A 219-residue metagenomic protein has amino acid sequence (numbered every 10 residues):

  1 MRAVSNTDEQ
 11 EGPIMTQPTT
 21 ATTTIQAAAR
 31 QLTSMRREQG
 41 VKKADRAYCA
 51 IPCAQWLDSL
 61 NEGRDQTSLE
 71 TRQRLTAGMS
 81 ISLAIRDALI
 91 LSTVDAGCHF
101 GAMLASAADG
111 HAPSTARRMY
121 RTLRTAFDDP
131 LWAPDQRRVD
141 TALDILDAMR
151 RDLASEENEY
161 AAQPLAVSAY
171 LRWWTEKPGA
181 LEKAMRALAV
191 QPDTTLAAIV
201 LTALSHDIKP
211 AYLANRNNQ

Functional and structural regions predicted by a protein language model:
M1-Q219: Charged, compositionally biased boundary regions
